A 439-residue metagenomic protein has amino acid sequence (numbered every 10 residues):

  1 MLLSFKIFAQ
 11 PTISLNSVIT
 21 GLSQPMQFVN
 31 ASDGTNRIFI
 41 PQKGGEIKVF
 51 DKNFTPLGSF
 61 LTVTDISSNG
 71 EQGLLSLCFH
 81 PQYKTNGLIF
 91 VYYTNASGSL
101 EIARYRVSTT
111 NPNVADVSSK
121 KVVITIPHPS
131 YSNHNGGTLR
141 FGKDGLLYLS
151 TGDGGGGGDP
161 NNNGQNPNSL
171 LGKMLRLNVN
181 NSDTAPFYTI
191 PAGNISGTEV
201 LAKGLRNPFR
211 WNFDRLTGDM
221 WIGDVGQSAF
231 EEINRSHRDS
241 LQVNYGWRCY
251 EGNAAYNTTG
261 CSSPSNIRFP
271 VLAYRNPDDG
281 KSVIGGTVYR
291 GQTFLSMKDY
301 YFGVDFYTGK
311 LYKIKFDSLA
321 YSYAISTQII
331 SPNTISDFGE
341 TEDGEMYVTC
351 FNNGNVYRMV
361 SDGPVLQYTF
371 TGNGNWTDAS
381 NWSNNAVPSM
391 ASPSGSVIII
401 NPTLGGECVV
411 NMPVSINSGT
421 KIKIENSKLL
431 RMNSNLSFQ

Functional and structural regions predicted by a protein language model:
M1-P11, Q439: Bacterial Sec-dependent N-terminal signal peptides
Q10-G158, R210-F213, G218-G226, D279-D317 (+2 more regions): Acidic, Gly/Ser/Thr-rich repeat motifs that build Ca2+-stabilized beta-propeller blades
L15-V18, I47-T62, N181, A192-I195 (+1 more regions): Right-handed parallel beta-helix/beta-solenoid
N16-S17, P56-T64, N113-T125, A185-N194 (+2 more regions): Beta-propeller fold detector
P41, Q72-L74, Q82, D153-I325 (+1 more regions): Beta-propeller domain segments
E46-P56, S108-N111, D239, M412-L429: Beta-solenoid repeat scaffold
L205, A320-E342: Conserved blade-ending motifs and adjacent loop-strand segments that build the rim/top face of beta-propeller domains
V365-Q439: Extracellular beta-sheet-rich ligand-binding/adhesion modules
